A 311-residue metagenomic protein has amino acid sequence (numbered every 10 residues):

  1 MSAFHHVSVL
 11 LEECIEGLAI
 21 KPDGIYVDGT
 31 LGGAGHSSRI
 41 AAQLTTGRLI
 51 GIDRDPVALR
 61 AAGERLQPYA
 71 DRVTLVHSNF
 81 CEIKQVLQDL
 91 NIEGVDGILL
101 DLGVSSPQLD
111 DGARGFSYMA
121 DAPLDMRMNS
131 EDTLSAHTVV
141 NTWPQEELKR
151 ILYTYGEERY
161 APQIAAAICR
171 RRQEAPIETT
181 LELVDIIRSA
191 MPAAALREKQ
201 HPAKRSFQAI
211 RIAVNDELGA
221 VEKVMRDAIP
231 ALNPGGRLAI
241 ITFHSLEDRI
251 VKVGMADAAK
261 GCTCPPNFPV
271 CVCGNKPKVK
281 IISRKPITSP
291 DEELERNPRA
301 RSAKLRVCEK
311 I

Functional and structural regions predicted by a protein language model:
M1-I311: S-adenosyl-L-methionine-dependent methyltransferase catalytic core, i.e., the SAM/SAH-binding region
